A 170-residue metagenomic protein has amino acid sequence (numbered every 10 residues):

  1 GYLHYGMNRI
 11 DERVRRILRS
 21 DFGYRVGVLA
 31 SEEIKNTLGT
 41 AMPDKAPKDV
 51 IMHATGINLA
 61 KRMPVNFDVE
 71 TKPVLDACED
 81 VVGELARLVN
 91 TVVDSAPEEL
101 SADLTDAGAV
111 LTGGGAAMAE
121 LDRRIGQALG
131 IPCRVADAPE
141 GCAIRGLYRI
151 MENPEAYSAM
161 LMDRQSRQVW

Functional and structural regions predicted by a protein language model:
G1, L111-T112, A136: Thr-Gly-centered strand-to-loop micro-motif
G1-E79: Phosphate-binding glycine-rich/basic clefts of nucleotide- and phosphate-handling proteins, predominantly
V14, V89, L111, L147: Residue-level signature of catalytic and energy-coupling elements of molecular machines, predominantly ATP/GTP-dependent
R25-L29, P139, D163: Interdomain boundary/hinge elements
G39, P43, S101-I125: Glycine-rich phosphate-binding loops at beta-strand->alpha-helix junctions
A77-T105, I150-P154: Phosphate/ATP-binding catalytic cores across multiple sugar-kinase/actin-like superfamilies, primarily ASKHA
R123-R149, N153, Y157, R164: Conserved phosphate-binding/catalytic loops in two-lobed NTP-binding clefts
R164-W170: A short, charged, Gly/Pro-tolerant segment at domain boundaries
